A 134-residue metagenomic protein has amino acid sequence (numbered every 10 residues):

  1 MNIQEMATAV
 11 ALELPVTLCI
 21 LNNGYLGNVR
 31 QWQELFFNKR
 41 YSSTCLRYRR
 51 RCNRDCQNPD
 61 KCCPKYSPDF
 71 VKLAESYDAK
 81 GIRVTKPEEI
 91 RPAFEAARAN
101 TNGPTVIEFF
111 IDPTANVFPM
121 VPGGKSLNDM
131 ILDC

Functional and structural regions predicted by a protein language model:
M1-C134: Thiamine diphosphate
